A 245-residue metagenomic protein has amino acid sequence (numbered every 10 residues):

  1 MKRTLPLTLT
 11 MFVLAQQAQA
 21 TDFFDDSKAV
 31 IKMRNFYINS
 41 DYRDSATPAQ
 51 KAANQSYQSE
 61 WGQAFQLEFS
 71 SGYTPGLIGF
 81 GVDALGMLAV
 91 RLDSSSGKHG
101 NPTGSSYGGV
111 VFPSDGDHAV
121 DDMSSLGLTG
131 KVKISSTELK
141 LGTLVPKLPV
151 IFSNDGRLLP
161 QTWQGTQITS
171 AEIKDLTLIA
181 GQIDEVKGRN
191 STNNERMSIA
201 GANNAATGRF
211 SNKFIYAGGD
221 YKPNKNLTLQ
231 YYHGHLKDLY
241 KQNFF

Functional and structural regions predicted by a protein language model:
F12, Q16-P146: Beta-barrel outer-membrane channel/assembly domains of diderm bacteria
D22-F23, S70-T74, K131-S135, T169-I173 (+3 more regions): Structural signature of outer-membrane beta-barrel channels/translocons
A29, G76-F80, S136-K140, D175-I179 (+2 more regions): Repeated loop/turn-to-beta-strand initiation elements of outer-membrane beta-barrel proteins
N35, L139-S153, L178-A180, A217 (+2 more regions): Transmembrane beta-strand segments that form the barrel wall of outer-membrane beta-barrel proteins
Y42-P48, D93-K98, V150-L158, N190-M197 (+1 more regions): Outer-membrane beta-barrel translocator domains and adjoining extracellular loop/strand segments of Gram-negative
P48-Q55, P113-G116, I151-N154, R196-A205: Extracellular loop and loop/strand-boundary signature of outer-membrane beta-barrel proteins
S59-F65, D122-L126, P160-Q164, S211-I215 (+1 more regions): Residues that define the transmembrane beta-barrel architecture of outer-membrane proteins
L176-N203, F210: Outer-membrane beta-barrel translocator/channel fold
